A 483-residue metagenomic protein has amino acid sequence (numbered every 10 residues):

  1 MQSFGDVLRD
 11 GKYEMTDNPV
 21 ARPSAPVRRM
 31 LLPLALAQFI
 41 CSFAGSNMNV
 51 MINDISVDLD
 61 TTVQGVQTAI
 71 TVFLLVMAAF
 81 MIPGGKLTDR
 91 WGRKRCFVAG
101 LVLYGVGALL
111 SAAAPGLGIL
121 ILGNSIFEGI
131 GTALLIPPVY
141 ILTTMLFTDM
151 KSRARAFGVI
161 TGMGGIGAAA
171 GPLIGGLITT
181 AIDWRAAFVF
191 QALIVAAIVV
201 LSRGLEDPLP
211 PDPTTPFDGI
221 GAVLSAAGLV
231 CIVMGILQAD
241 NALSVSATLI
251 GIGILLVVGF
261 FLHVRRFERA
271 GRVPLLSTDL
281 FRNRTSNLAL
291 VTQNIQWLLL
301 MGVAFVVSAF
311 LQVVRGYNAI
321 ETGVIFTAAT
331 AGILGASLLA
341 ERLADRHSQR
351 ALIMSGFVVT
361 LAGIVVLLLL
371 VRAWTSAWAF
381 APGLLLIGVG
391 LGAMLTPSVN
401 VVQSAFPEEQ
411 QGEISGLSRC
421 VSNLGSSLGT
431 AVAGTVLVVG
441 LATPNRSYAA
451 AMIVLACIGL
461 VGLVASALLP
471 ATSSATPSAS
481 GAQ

Functional and structural regions predicted by a protein language model:
M1-S42, V57: Cytosolic juxtamembrane N-terminal segment immediately preceding the first transmembrane helix of multi-pass
V27-V50, V63, V139, I182 (+5 more regions): 12-transmembrane solute porter fold
L34, C41, I70-F73, M77 (+11 more regions): Structural signature of transmembrane alpha-helices in multi-pass secondary transporters
M51-F80, I119-I121, I320-I325: Extracellular/periplasmic helix-loop-helix junction of adjacent transmembrane segments in MFS-like secondary
T71-G85, I136-Y140, T327-L339: Central cavity-lining transmembrane alpha-helices of secondary-active solute carriers, predominantly the Major
D89-I220, E408: Helix-loop-helix hairpins in multi-pass membrane proteins, especially solute transporters
T180-Q293, L299, Y317, V324-I325 (+1 more regions): Hydrophobic transmembrane-helix bundles of small-molecule transporters
